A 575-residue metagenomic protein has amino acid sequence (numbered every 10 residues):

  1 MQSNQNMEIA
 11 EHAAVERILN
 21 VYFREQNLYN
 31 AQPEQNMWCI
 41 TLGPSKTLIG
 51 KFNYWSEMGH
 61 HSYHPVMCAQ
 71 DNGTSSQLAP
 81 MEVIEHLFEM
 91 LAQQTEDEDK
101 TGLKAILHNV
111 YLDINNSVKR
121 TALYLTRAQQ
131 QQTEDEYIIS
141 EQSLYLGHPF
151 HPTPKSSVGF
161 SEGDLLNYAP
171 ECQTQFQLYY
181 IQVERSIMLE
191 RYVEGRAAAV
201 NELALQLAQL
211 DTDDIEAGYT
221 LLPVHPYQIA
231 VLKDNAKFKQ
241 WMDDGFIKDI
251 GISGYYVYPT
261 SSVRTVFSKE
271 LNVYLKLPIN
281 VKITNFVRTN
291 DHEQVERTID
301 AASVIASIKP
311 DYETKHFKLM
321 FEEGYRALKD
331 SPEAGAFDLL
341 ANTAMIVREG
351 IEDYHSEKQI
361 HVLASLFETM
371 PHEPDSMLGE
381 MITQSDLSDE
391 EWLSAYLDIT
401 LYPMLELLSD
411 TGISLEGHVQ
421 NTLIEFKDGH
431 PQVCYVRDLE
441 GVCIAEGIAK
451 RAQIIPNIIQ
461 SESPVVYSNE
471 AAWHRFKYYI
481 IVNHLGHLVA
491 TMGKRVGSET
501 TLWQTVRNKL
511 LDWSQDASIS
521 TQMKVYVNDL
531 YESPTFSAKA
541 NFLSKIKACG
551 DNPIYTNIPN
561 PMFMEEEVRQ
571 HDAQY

Functional and structural regions predicted by a protein language model:
M1-I399, K427-Y575: Nucleotide/phosphate-binding site architecture used for ATP/NTP-dependent chemistry
L401-L405: Short C-lobe core helix of eukaryotic-like protein kinase catalytic domains
E406-T411: Protein kinase catalytic-loop region centered on the HRD/HxD motif
G412-E425: A short glycine-rich, hydrophobically flanked beta-strand micro-motif that places a catalytic Asp/Glu for divalent metal
